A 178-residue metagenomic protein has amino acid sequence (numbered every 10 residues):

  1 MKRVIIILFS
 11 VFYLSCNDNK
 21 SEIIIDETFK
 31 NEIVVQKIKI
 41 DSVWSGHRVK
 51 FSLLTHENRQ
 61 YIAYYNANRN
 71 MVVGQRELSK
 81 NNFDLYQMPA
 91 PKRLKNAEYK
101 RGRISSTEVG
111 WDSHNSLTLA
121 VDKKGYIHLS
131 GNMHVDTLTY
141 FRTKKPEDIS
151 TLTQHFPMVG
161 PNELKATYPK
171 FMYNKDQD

Functional and structural regions predicted by a protein language model:
M1-V4: Positively charged n-region of N-terminal signal peptides that target proteins for export
I7-L8: Sec-dependent N-terminal signal peptides
F12-S15: C-terminal motif of bacterial Sec signal peptides marking the signal peptidase cleavage site
D18: Short, conserved catalytic or interaction motifs in soluble domains
S21-D178: Extracellular, repeat-based ectodomains that mediate carbohydrate processing or recognition
